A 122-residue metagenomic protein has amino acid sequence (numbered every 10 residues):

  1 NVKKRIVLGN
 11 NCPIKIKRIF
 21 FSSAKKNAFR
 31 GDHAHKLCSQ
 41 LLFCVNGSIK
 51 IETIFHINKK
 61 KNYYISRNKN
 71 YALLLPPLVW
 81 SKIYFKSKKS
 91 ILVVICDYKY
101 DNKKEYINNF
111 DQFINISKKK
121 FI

Functional and structural regions predicted by a protein language model:
N1-Y71, K88-I91, D101-I122: Non-catalytic, conserved peripheral segments adjacent to functional cores
N68-A72, L78-F85: Well-ordered alpha/beta subsegment
L75-P76, C96: A secondary-structure boundary/capping signal
W80, Y98-Y100: Short, solvent-exposed loop/turn segments at secondary-structure junctions
F85, V94-D97: Short, structured patches in soluble enzyme cores that scaffold and shape functional sites
